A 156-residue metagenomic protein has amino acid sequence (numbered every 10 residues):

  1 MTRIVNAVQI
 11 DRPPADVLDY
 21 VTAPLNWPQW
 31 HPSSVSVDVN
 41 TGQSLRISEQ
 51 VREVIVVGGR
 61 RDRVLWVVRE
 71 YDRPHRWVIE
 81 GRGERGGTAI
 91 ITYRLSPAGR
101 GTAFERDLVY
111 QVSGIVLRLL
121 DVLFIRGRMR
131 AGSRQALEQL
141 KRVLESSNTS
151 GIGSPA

Functional and structural regions predicted by a protein language model:
M1-R46, P155-A156: Hydrophobic ligand-binding cavity/cleft-lining segments
R3-V5, R61-L65, G87-T92: Short, surface-exposed coil-to-beta transition loops
A7-D11, D38, V54, V67 (+2 more regions): Generic structural detector for well-ordered beta-strands
P14-A15, G42-L45, R69-P74, R94-A103 (+1 more regions): A short, structured loop/turn motif at beta-sheet edges
D16-V21, W27, V51, V68 (+4 more regions): Hydrophobic pocket/interface hotspot
V39-N40, Q139-A156: Short, highly charged C-terminal tails/helix-capping segments
E49-V56, W77-E84: Short beta-strand segments that buttress and anchor functional surface loops
E80-Q135, G151: Beta-strand/loop substructures that line and gate deep hydrophobic ligand-binding cavities in soluble
